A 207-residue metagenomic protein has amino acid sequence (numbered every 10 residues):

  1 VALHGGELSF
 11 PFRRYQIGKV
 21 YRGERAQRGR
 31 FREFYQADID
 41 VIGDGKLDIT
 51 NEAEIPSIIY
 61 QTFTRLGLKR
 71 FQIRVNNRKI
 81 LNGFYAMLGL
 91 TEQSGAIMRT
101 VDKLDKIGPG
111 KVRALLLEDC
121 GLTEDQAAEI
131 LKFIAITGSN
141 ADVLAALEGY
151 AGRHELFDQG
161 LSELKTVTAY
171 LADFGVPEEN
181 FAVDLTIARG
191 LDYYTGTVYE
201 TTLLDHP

Functional and structural regions predicted by a protein language model:
V1-K69, K79, R113-P207: Positively charged, Gly/Ser-enriched RNA/tRNA-binding surfaces
I73-N76, L104-P109, Q159: Short acidic alpha-helix initiation/capping motifs at coil-to-helix transition points, especially at protein N-termini
I73-Y85, G89: Glycine-rich, mobile lid/loop segments that gate access to catalytic sites or pores
R74, I97-V101, D184: A generic structural motif
G89-L117, L203-H206: Acidic, His- and aromatic-enriched active-site or binding-groove loops in soluble protein domains that engage sugars
